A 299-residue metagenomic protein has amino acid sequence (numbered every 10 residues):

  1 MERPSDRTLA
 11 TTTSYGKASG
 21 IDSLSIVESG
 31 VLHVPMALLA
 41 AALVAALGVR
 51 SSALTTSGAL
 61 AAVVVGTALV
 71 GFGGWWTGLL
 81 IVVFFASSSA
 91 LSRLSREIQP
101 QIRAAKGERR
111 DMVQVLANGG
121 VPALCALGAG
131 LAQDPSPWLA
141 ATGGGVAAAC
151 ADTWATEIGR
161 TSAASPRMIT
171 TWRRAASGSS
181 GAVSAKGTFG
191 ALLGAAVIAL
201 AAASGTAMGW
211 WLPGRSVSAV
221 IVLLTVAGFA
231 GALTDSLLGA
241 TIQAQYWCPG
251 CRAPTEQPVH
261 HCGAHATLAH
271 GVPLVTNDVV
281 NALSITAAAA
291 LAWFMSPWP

Functional and structural regions predicted by a protein language model:
E2-A10: Extreme N-terminal basic, low-complexity initiation segments that serve as generic localization/processing leaders
L9-P299: Hydrophobic alpha-helical transmembrane segments
